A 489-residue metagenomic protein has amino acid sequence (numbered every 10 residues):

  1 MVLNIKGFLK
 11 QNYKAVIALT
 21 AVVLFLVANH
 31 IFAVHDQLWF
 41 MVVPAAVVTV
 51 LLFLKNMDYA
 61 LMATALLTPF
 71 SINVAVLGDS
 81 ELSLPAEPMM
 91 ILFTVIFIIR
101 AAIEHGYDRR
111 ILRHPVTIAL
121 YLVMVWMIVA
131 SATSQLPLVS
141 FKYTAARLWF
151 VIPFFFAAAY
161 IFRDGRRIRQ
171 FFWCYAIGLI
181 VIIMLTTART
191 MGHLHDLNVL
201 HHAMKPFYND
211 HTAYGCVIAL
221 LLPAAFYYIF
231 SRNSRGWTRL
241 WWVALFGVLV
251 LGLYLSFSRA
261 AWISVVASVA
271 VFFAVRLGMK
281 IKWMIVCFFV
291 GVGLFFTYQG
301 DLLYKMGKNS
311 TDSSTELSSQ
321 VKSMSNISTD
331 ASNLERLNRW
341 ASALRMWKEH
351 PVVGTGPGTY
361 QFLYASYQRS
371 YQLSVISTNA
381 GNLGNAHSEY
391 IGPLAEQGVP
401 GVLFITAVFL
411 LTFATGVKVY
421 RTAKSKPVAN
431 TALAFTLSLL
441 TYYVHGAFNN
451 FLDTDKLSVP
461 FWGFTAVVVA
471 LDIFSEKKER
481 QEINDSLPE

Functional and structural regions predicted by a protein language model:
M1-I128, V139, R163-R169, W173 (+3 more regions): Transmembrane signal-anchor hairpin modules in multi-pass inner-membrane enzymes, especially those that act on
V2-V27, P44-T49, T94, L120-A132 (+9 more regions): Alpha-helical transmembrane segments of multi-pass inner-membrane proteins
G7-Q11, A33, T190-H193, L251 (+5 more regions): A membrane-periplasm/extracellular boundary helix in multi-pass inner-membrane enzymes that assemble envelope glycans
I31-H35, L77-S80, T133-K142, Y254-S256 (+1 more regions): Membrane-interface helix caps and helix-loop-helix hairpins in membrane proteins
H35-W39, S80-M89, K142-R147, F207-L220 (+4 more regions): Membrane-interface micro-motifs in multi-pass membrane enzymes
L66-A75, Y390-Q397, A429-A470: Membrane helix-loop boundary segments at the extracytoplasmic
L194, N198-L200, K205, N326-A341 (+4 more regions): Long extracytoplasmic/lumenal interhelical loops at the membrane interface of multi-pass membrane proteins
G398-T412: Hydrophobic alpha-helical transmembrane segments
